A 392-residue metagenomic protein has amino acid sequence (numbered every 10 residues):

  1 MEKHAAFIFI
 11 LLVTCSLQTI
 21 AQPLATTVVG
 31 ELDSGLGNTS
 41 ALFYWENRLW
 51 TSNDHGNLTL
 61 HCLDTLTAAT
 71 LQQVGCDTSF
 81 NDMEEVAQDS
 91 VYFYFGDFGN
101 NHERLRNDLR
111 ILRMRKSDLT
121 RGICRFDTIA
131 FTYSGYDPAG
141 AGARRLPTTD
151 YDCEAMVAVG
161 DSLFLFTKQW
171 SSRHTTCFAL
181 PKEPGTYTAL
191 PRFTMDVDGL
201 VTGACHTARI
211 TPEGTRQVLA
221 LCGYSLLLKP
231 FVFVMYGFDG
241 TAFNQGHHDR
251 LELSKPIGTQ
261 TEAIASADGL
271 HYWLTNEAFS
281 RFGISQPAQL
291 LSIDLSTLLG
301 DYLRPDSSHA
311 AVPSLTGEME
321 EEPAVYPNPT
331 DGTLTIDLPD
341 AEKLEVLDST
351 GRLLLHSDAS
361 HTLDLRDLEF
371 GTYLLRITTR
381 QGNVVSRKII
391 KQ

Functional and structural regions predicted by a protein language model:
M1-T27: Bacterial Sec-dependent N-terminal signal peptides
A6, C124, E318-M319: A generic structural signal for short, non-catalytic loop/turn and secondary-structure boundary residues
L12, T19-I20, G96, A311 (+2 more regions): Detector for intrinsically disordered, low-structure N-terminal pre-sequences
Q22-H309: Sequence/structural signature of beta-propeller domains
L299-Y326: Residue-level detector of functionally pivotal "anchor" positions at catalytic/ligand-binding pockets or at interdomain
T316-Y326, T330-Q392: C-terminal outer-membrane/trafficking sorting elements
